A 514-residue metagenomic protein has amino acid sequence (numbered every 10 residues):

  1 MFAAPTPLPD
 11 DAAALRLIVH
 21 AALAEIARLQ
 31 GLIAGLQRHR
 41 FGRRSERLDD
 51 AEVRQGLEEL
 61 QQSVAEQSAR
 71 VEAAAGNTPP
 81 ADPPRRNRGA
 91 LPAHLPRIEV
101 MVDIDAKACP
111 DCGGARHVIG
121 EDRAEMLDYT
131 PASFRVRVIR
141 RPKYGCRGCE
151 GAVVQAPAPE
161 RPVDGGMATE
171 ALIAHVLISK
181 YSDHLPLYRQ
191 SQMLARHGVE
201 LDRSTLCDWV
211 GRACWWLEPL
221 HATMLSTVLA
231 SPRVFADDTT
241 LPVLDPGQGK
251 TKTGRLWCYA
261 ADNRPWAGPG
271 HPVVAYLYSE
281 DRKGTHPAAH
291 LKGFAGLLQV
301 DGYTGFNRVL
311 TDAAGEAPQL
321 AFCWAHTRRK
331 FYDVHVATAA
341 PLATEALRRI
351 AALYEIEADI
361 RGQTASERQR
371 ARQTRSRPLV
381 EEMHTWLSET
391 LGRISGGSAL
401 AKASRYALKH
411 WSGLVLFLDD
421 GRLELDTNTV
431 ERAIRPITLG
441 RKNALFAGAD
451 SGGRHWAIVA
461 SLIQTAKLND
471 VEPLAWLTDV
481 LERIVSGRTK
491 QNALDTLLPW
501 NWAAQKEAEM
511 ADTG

Functional and structural regions predicted by a protein language model:
M1-M167, F235-A236, P242, W266 (+4 more regions): Short, flexible loop/hinge motifs at secondary-structure junctions
F2, P84, A106-K107, V136-G514: Catalytic center-proximal scaffold of phosphoryl-transfer enzymes
